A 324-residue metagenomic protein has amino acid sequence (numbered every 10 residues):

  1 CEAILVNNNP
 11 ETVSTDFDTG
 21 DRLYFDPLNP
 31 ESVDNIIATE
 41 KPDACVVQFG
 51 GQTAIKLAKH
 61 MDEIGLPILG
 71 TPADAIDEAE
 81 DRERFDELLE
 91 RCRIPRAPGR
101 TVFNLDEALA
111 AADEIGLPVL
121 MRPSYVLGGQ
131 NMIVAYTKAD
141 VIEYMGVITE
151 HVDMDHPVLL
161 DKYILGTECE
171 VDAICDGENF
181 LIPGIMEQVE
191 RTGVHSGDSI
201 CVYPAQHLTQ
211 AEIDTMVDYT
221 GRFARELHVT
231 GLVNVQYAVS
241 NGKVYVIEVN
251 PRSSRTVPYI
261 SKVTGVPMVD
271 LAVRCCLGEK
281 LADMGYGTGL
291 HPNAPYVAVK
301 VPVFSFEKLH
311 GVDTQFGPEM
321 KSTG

Functional and structural regions predicted by a protein language model:
C1-S32, I36-P42, Q52-I55, G70 (+4 more regions): ATP-dependent carboxylate activation and anion-phosphoryl transfer catalytic cores that bind Mg-ATP to form
G20, T71-M132: A conserved helix-loop-beta module that forms one wall/lid of the active-site cleft in ATP-utilizing catalytic domains
F25, F49, D77, F103 (+1 more regions): Small/polar loops that bind or transfer phosphate-bearing groups
N35, K59, E87, A110 (+1 more regions): Surface-exposed charge patches
V46: N-terminal Rossmann-like NAD(P) cofactor-binding module of classical short-chain dehydrogenase/reductase
F49, H60, G70: A glycine-rich beta-strand to alpha-helix segment that forms a phosphate/ribose-binding loop at ligand/cofactor sites
Q52-G65: Short Gly/Thr/Asp-enriched flexible loops that form oxyanion-binding sites at enzyme active sites
